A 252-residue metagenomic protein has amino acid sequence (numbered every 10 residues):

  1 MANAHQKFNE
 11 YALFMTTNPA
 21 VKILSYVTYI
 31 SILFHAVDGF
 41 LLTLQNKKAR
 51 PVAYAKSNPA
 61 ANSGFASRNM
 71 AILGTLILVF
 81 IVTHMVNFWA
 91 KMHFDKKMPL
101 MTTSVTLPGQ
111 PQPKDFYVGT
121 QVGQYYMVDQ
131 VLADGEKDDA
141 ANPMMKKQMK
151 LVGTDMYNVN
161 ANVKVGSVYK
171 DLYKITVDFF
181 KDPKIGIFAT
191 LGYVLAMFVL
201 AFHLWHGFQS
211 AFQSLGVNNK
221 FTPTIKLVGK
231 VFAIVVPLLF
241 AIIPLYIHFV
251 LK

Functional and structural regions predicted by a protein language model:
M1-K252: Membrane-embedded alpha-helical bundles that constitute the cytochrome b-like, heme-associated redox core of multi-pass
